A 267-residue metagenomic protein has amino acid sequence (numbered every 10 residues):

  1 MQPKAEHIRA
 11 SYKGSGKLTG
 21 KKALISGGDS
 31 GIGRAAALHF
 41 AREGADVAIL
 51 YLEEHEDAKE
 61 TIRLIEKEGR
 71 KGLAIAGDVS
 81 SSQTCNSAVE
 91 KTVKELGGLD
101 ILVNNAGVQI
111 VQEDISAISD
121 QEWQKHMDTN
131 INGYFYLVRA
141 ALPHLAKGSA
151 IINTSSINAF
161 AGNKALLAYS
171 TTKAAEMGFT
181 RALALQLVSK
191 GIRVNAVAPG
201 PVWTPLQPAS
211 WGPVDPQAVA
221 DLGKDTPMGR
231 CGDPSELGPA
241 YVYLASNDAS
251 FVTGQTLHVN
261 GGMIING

Functional and structural regions predicted by a protein language model:
M1, E6-A10, Q112, A161 (+2 more regions): Short C-terminal tail/terminal secondary-structure segment of NAD(P)H-dependent dehydrogenase/reductase domains
H55, A76-E90, D120, S235-E236: The beta1-alpha1 cofactor-binding region of Rossmann-like NAD(H)/NADP(H)-dependent oxidoreductases
N86, K94, G107-Q124, P143 (+2 more regions): Conserved mid-core segment of classical short-chain dehydrogenase/reductases
S116-F135, I152, E176, M228: Catalytic Tyr-X3-Lys loop
V138, T172, T180: Active-site helix of classical SDR
P143-H144, L185-S189, S250: Alpha-helical segment proximal to the catalytic Tyr-Lys
S156: Residue(s) in the substrate-gating loop at a strand-loop-helix junction that position the organic substrate next
A165, S189, P201-T226, N266-G267: A glycine/serine/threonine-rich, flexible loop-to-helix segment that serves as the NAD(P) cofactor-binding "lid"
